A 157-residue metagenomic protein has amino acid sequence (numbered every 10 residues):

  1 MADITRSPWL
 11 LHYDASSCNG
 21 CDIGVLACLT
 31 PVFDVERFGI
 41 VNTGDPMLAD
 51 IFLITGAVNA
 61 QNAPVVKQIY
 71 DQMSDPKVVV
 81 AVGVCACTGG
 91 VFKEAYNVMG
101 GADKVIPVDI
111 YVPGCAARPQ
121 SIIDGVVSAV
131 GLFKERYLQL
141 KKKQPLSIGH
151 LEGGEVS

Functional and structural regions predicted by a protein language model:
M1-F52, P64-V65, D71-V78, K93 (+3 more regions): Iron-sulfur (Fe-S) cluster-binding modules
S16, A57-N59, C85-C87, A117: Short glycine-rich anion-binding loops that position phosphate/pyrophosphate groups of nucleotides and phosphorylated
G89-V91: Short, charged, surface-exposed secondary-structure boundary motifs
